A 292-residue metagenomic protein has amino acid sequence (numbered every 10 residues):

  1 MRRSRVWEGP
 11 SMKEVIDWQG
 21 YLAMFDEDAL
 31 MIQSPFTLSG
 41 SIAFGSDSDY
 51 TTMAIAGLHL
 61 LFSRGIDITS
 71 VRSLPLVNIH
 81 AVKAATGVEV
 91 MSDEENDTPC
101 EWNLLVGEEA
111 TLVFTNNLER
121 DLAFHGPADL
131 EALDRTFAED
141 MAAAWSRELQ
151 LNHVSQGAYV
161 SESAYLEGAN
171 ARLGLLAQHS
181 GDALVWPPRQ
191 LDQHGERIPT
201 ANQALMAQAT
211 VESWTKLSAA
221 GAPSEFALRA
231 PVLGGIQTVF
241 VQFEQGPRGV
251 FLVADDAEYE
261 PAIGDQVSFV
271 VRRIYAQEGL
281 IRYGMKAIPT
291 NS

Functional and structural regions predicted by a protein language model:
R2-L105: Intrinsically disordered, low-complexity, charge-biased terminal/linker regions in eukaryotic proteins
V77-V160: Extended, non-transmembrane interaction/recognition domains
H153-S213: Cys/His-rich short segments
S213-A220, I274: Short, conserved beta-turn/loop elements at beta-strand boundaries and strand-helix junctions
A220, F226-R248: OB-fold (S1/OB) nucleic-acid-binding surfaces
G249-D255: A beta-strand/beta-hairpin structural motif
D255-F269: Short nucleic-acid-contacting surface segments enriched for D/E, G, S/T with interspersed K/R
I263, V270-S292: OB-fold/S1-family single-stranded nucleic acid-binding modules
